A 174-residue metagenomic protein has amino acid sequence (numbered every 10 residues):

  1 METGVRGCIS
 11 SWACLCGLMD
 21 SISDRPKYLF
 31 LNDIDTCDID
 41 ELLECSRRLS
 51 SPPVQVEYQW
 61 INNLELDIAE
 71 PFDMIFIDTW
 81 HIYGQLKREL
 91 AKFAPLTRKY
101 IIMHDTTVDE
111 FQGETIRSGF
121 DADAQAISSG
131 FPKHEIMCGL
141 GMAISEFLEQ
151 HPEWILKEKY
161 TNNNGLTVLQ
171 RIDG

Functional and structural regions predicted by a protein language model:
M1-G174: S-adenosylmethionine/decaboxylated-SAM
